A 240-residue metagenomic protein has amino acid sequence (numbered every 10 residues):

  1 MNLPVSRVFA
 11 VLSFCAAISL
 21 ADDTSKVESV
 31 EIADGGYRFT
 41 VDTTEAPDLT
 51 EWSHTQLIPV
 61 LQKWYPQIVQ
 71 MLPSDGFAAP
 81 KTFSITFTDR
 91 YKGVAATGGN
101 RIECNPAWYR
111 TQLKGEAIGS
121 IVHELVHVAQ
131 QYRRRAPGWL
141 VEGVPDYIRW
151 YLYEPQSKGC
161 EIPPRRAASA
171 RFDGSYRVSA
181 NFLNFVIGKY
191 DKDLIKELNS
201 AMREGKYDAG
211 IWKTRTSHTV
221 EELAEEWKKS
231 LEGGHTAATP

Functional and structural regions predicted by a protein language model:
R7-A17: Bacterial N-terminal signal peptides
D22-S25, Y176-A180, V186-P240: Pan-zinc metallopeptidase signature
D22-V122, Y132-R133, Y207-G210: Juxtacatalytic substrate-recognition/specificity segment
E51-K63, T111-S120, R135, W139 (+4 more regions): Soluble non-cytosolic domains of exported or imported proteins
W64, R133-S179: Post-HExxH zinc-binding segment in Zn-dependent metallohydrolases
P66-S74, V126-R134, R149-E154, N184-K192 (+3 more regions): Sec-exported extracytoplasmic/periplasmic mature domains
V69-T86, Y132-G138, S157-P164, L183 (+1 more regions): Surface-exposed patches in mature extracellular/periplasmic domains of secreted proteins
G119-Q131, E142-D146: Active-site recognition of the HExxH zinc-binding catalytic motif
